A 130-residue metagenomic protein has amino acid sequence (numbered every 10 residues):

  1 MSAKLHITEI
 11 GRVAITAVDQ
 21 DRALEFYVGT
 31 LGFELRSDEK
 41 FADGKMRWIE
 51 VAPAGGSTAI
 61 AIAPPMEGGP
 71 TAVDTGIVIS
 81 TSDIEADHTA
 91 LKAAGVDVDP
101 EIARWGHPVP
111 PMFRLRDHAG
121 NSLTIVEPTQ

Functional and structural regions predicted by a protein language model:
M1-H6, R12-I15, E39, R47 (+2 more regions): Vicinal oxygen chelate
A14-S57: Core segments of cupin and vicinal oxygen chelate
D19-Q20, S82-E85: Helix N-cap motif at beta-to-alpha junctions
F26, E85-A90: Short amphipathic alpha-helices within nucleic acid-binding modules
A42-D43, G68-T71, H107: Short glycine/serine/proline-enriched coil/turn segments at secondary-structure junctions
A54-T58, G68-P70, I84-A86: Short, charged/polar surface micro-motifs in flexible loops or helix N-caps
G55-I60, G120-L123: Short, charged/polar, Gly/Pro-enriched secondary-structure boundary elements
